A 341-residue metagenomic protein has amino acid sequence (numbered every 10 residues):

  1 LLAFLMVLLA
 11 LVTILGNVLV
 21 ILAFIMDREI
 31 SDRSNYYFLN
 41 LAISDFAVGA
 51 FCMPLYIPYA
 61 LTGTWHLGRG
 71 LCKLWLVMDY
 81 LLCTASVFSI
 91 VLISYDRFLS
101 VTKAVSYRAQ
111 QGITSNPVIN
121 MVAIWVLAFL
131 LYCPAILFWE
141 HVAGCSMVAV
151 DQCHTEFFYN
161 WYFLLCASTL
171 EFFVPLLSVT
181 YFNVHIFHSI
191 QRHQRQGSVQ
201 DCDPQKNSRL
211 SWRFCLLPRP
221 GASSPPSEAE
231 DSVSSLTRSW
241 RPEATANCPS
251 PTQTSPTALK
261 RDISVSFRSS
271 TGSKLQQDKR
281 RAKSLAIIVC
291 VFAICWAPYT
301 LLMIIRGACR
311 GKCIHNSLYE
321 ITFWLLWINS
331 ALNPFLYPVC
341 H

Functional and structural regions predicted by a protein language model:
L1-L15, L19, G272: Extracellular N-terminal segment of 7TM GPCRs
L1-V7, A23, E29-P117, F157-N160: Extracellular TM2-ECL1-early TM3 structural module of rhodopsin-like
F4, L8-L11, N40-I43, A47 (+10 more regions): Hydrophobic residues within alpha-helical transmembrane segments of multi-pass solute transporters/permease subunits
V12, L82-S89, L177-Y181, L285: Residue-level signal for the membrane-embedded core of alpha-helical transmembrane segments, especially mid-helix
A60, T64-L81, K103, A109-V184 (+2 more regions): Loop architecture of class A 7-transmembrane GPCRs
V174, S178-F182, K283, V289-I304 (+1 more regions): Seventh transmembrane helix
H185-S273: Intrinsically disordered, low-complexity cytoplasmic regulatory segments of eukaryotic proteins
